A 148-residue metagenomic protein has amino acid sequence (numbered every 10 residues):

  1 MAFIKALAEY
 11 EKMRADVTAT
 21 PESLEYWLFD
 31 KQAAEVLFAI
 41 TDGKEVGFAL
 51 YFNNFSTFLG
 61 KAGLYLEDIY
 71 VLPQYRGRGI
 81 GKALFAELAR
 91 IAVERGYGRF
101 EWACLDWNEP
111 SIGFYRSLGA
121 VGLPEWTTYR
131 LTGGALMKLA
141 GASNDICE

Functional and structural regions predicted by a protein language model:
I4-Y26: Conserved GNAT-fold acetyl-CoA-binding loop/helix
Y26-F38, Y65: A short helix-loop-beta-strand connector motif used in the catalytic cores of GNAT acetyltransferases and, in some
A34-A49, L72: Conserved beta-hairpin
K44, N54-L66, R76, L123-P124: A conserved beta-turn-beta hairpin within the catalytic core of GNAT-like acetyltransferases that forms part
V71, G77-R90, G113, S117: Conserved acetyl-CoA-binding loop-helix of GNAT-fold acetyltransferases
A89, Y97, R116-E125: Conserved acetyl-CoA-binding loop of GNAT-fold acetyltransferases
A92-C104: Conserved GNAT acetyl-CoA-binding A-motif
E101-S111, L123, R130-G134: Conserved beta-strand-loop-alpha-helix junction that forms the acyl-donor binding cleft
